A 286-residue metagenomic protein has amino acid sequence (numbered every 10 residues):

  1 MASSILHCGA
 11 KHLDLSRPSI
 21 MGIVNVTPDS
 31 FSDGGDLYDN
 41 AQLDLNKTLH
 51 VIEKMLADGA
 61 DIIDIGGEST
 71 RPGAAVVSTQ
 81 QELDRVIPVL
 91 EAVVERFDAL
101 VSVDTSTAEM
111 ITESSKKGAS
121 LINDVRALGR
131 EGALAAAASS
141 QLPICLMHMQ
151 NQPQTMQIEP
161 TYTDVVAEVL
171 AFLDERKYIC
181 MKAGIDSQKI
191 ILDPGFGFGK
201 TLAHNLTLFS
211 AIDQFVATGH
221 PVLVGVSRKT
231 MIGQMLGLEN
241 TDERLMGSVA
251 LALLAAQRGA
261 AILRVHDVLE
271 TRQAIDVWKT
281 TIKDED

Functional and structural regions predicted by a protein language model:
S3, C8-G9, L15, F31-V51 (+6 more regions): Active-site-adjacent loop and "lid" segments of alpha/beta metabolic enzymes
P28: Catalytic-pocket segment enriched in acidic/His residues
H50-G66, R258: Catalytic domains of carbohydrate-active enzymes, especially glycoside hydrolases
S187-K189: Short acidic capping loops at alpha-helix termini that bridge into adjacent secondary structure
F196: Acidic helix/loop microenvironments that form the catalytic cleft of cell-wall polysaccharide enzymes
